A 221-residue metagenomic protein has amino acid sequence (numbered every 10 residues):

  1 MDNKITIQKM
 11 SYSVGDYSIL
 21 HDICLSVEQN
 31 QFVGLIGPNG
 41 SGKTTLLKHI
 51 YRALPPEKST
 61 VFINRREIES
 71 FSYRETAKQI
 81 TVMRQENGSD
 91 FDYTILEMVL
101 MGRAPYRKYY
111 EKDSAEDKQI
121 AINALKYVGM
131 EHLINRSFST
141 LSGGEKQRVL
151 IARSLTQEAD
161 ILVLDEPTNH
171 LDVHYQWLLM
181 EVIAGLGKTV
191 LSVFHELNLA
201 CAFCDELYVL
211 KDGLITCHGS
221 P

Functional and structural regions predicted by a protein language model:
I5-I7, L20: Conserved structural motif at the start of ABC-family nucleotide-binding domains
I36-P38: The feature captures the beta-strand-to-loop junction immediately N-terminal to the Walker
Y51: Helix-to-loop junction immediately C-terminal to a conserved catalytic motif
S59-E67, T76: Conserved ABC transporter NBD signature motif
L100, A115-L133: Conserved ABC ATPase "signature" region
S137-L141, E145: Conserved ABC ATPase signature
L162-E166: Catalytic Walker B motif of ABC-type/P-loop ATPase nucleotide-binding domains
